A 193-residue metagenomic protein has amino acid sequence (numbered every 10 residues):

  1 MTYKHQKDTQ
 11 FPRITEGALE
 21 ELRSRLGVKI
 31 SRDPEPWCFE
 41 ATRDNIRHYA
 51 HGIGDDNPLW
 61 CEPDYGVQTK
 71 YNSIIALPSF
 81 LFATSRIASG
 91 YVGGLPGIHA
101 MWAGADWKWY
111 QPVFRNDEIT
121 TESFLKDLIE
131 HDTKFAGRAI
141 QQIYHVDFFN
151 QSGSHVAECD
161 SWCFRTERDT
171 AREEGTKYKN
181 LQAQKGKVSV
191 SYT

Functional and structural regions predicted by a protein language model:
T2-E21, R25, G104, W109-Y192: HotDog/MaoC-like acyl-thioester-processing domains
T2-G104, E173-Y192: Hot-dog-fold acyl-thioester-processing enzymes
